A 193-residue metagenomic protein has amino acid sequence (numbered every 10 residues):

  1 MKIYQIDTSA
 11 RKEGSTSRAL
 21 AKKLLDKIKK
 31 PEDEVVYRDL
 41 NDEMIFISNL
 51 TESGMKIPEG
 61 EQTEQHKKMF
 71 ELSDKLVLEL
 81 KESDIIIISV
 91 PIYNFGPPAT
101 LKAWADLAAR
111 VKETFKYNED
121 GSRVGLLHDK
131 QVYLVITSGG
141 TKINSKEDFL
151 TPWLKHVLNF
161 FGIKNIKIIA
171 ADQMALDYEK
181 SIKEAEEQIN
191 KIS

Functional and structural regions predicted by a protein language model:
M1-V90, F95-A103, Q188-S193: N-terminal beta1-alpha1-beta2 submodule of the flavodoxin-like/Rossmannoid cofactor-binding fold
K2, E34, K130-V132, K164-N165: Residues at the starts of beta-strands that form the adenosine-phosphate
A10-K12, G139-K142, Q173-L176: Short histidine/acidic/glycine/proline-rich micro-motifs that form metal- and phosphate-coordinating active-site loops
K29-P31, L127-K130, F161: A short, structured loop/turn motif at beta-sheet edges
R38, V135, I169: Hydrophobic residues at beta-strand termini and immediately following loops that shape nucleotide-binding pockets
F46, S122-R123, N165: Glycine-rich, flexible loop/turn motifs
K68-P152: Helix-loop-strand module that forms the ligand-binding subsite of alpha/beta enzymes
N144-S193: Glycine-rich phosphate/pyrophosphate-binding loop and the adjoining helix
